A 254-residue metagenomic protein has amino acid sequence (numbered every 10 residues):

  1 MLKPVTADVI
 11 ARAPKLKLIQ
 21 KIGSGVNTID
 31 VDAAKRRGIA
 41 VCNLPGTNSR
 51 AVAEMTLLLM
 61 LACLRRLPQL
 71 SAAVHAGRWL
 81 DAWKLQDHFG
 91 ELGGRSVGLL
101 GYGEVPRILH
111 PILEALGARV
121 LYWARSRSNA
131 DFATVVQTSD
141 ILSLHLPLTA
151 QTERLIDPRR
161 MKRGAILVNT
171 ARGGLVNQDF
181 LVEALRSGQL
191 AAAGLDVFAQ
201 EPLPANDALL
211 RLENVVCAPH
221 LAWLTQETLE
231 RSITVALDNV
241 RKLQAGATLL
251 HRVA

Functional and structural regions predicted by a protein language model:
M1-C42, V135-Q137, L144: An N-terminal-biased, well-structured beta-alpha scaffold segment characteristic of Rossmann-like dinucleotide-binding
V5-A7, R125-A208: Rossmann-like adenosine-cofactor binding region
I22-G23, G38-R50, A124, A171: Short beta->alpha connector loops at strand-helix junctions that form conserved, small/polar/Pro-enriched
K35, C42-M55, Q69, A199-A254: C-terminal helix-to-coil terminal segments
R37, P45-S96, P111, A115: Phosphate-binding beta-alpha-beta segment of Rossmann-like dinucleotide-binding domains, i.e., the NAD(P)
Y102-G103: Glycine-rich Rossmann-fold phosphate-binding loop(s) that bind the pyrophosphate of adenine dinucleotide cofactors
P106-R107: N-terminal Rossmann-fold NAD(P) dinucleotide-binding loop
E114-A130: NAD(P)-binding Rossmann-fold cofactor-contacting core
